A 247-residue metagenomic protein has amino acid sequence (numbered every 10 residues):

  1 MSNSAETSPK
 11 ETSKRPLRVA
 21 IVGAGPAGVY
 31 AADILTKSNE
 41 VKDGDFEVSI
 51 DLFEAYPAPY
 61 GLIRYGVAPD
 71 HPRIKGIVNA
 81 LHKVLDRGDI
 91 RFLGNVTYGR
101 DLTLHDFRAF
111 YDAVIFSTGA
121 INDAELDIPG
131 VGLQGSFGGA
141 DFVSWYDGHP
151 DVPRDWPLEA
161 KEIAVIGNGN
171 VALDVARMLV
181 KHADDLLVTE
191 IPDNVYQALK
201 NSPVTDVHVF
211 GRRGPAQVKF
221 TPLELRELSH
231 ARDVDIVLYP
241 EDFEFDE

Functional and structural regions predicted by a protein language model:
M1-R18, K37, G76-L81, A124-Y146: Extreme N-terminal leader/targeting segments of oxidoreductases
S13-G25, E159-I166: Beta1/beta-strand and adjacent pyrophosphate-binding region of the FAD-binding site in flavoprotein oxidoreductases
R18-G44, A172-L179: N-terminal Rossmann-like FAD-binding beta1-loop-alpha1 element of flavoenzymes
A27, A58, I121, V171 (+1 more regions): Conserved Rossmann-like nucleotide-cofactor binding loop
N39-L52, R177-E247: Dinucleotide-binding/catalytic capping subdomain of oxidoreductase cores
D45-S49, Y56-A113: N-terminal Rossmann-like dinucleotide/flavin-binding domain of flavoprotein oxidoreductases that bind FAD/FMN
D112-G119, A164: Short hydrophobic core segments
D123-N201: Glycine-rich dinucleotide-binding loop and its adjacent helix/turn
